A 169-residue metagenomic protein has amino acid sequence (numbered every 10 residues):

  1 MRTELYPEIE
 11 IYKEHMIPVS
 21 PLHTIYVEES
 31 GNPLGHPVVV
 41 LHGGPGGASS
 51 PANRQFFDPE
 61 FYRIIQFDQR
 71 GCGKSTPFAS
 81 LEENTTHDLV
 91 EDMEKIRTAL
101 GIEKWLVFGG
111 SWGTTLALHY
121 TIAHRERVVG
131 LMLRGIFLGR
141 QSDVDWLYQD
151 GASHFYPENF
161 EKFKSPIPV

Functional and structural regions predicted by a protein language model:
M1-M16: An N-terminal hydrophobic leader/cap segment in hydrolases
I9, L41, A99: Serine-hydrolase catalytic core recognition
Y12, M16-P77: Conserved HGGG/HGGXW glycine-rich cap/lid loop of the alpha/beta-hydrolase fold
S50-P51, T76, A117-L118, S142-D143: Short glycine-/acidic-enriched loop or helix-start segments at secondary-structure transitions that form or flank
P77-V90, S142-G151: Catalytic nucleophile-loop/oxyanion-hole region of alpha/beta-hydrolase and closely related hydrolase-like folds
H87-L106: Conserved acidic catalytic loop of the alpha/beta-hydrolase fold
E103-S142: Conserved hydrolase catalytic core segment
V128-V169: A catalytic-pocket lid/entrance helix-loop region that shapes and gates access to the active site across common
